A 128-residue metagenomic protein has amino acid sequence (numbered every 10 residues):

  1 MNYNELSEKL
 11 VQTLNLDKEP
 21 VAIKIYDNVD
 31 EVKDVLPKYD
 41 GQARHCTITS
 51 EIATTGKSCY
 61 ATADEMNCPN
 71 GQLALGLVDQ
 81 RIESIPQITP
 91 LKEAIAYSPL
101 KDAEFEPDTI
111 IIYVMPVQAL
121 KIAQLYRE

Functional and structural regions predicted by a protein language model:
Y3-E128: Acidic, serine/proline-rich low-complexity intrinsically disordered regions
